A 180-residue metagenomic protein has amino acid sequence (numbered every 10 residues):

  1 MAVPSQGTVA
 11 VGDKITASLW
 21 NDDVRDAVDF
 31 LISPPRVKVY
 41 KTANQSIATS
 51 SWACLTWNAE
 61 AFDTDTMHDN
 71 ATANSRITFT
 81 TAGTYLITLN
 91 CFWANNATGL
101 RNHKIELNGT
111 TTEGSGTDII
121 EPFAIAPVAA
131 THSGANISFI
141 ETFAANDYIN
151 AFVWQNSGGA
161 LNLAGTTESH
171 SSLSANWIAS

Functional and structural regions predicted by a protein language model:
M1-V9: Short, contiguous pre-domain boundary segments
V9, I47, I77-T80, F143: Hydrophobic beta-strand core residues of beta-sandwich domains
V9, K14-C54, I178-S180: Glycine-rich, low-complexity segments
V39, A53-L55, L100-E106: Short Gly/aromatic-enriched secondary-structure transition segments
A43, G83, C91-W93: Short glycine-rich, polar/acidic loop-and-turn segments at beta strand-coil junctions
L55-N70: Edge strands and adjacent loops of beta-rich recognition modules
M67-A73, T88-S180: Terminal beta-strand-rich extracellular "head" domains that mediate receptor/glycan or other ligand binding
F79-L86, N146: Extended extracellular/luminal ectodomain segments enriched in beta-structured repeat modules
